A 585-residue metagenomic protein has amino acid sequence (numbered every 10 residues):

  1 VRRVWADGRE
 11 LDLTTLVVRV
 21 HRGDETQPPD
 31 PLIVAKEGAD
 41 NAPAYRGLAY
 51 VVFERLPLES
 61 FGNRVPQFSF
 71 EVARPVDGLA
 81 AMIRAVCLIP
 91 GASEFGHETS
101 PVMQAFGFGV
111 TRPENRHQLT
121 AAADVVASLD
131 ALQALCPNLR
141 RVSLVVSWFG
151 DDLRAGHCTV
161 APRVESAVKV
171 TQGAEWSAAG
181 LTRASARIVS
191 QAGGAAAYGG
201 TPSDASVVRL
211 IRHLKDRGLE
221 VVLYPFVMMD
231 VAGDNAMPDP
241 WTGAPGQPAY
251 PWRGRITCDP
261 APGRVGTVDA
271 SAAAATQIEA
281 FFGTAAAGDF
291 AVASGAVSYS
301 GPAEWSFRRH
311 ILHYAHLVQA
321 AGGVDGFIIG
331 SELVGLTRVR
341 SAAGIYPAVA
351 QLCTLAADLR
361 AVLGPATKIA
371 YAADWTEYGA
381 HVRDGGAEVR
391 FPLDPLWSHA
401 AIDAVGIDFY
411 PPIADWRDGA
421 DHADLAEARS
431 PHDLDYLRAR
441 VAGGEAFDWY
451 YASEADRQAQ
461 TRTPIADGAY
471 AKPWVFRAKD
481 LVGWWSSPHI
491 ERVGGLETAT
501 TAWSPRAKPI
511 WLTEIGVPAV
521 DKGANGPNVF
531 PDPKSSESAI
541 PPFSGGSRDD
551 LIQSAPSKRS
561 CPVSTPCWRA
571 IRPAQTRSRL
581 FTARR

Functional and structural regions predicted by a protein language model:
V1, G109-P137, S190-V207, R308-R309 (+2 more regions): Short linear interaction motifs
V1-H97, T111-E114: Polar, S/T/G-rich
D7, I89, A131-L135, V145 (+8 more regions): Structured segments of extracytoplasmic/periplasmic soluble domains in secreted or envelope-associated proteins
R74-L79, V126-R140, V207-R217, L312-A321 (+2 more regions): Short amphipathic alpha-helices and their capping/turn segments at secondary-structure boundaries
R84-F106, R140-G344, K368, D374-W375: Substrate-binding cleft and catalytic face of glycoside hydrolase catalytic domains, especially the flexible beta-alpha
Q118-L129, G200-V208, E304-H313, Y346-A357 (+2 more regions): Well-ordered, non-membrane alpha-helical segments in soluble/globular domains
E279, G283-P531: Noncatalytic carbohydrate-binding groove/subsite architecture in carbohydrate-active enzymes
K522-R585: Aromatic-rich peripheral "rim/lid" segments of glycoside hydrolase catalytic domains that contact and position glycan
